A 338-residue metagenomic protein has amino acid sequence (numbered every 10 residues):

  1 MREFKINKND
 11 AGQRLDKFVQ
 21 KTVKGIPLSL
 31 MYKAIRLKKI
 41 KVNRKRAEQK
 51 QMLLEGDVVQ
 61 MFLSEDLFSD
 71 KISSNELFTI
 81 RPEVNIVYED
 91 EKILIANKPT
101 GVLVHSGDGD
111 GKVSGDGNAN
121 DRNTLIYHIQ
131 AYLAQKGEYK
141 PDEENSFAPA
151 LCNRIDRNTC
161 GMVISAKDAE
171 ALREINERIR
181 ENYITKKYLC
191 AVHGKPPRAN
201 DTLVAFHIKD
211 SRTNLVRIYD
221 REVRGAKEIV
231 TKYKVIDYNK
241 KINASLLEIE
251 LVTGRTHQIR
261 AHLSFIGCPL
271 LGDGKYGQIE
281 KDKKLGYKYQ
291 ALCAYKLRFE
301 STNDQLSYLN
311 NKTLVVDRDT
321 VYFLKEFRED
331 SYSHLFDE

Functional and structural regions predicted by a protein language model:
M1-K33, E65, T79-V84, R217 (+4 more regions): Pseudouridine synthases involved in rRNA/tRNA modification
M1-S211, Y322-F323, L335-F336: RNA pseudouridine synthases
E48-M52, E248, Y289: Short, surface-exposed secondary-structure edge patches
M52, K195, Y238-K240, D304: Short polar/acidic secondary-structure junctions
I86, V192, Y233-V235, L270: Conserved hydrophobic positions within beta-strands
V87, C152, K234-D237, E300: Conserved positions in beta-strands of structured domains
V102-H105, L215, A244-S245: Short small-residue beta-strand/loop micro-motif enriched in glycine and branched aliphatics
R157-T159, Y183-K187, N200-T202, A226-V230 (+2 more regions): Short gly/pro-enriched beta-turn/loop segments at secondary-structure junctions
